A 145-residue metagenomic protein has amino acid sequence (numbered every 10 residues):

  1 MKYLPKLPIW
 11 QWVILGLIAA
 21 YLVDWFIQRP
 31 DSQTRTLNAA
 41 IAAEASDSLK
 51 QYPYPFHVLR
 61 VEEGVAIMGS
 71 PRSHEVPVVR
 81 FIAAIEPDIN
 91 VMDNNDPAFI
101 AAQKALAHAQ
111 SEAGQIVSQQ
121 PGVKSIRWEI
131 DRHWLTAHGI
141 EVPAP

Functional and structural regions predicted by a protein language model:
M1-L7: Short, Lys/Arg-rich N-terminal segment immediately upstream of the first membrane anchor
P8-F26: Hydrophobic membrane-insertion alpha-helices, especially the h-region of bacterial N-terminal signal peptides
W25-P30, Q103, E112, G122 (+1 more regions): Charge-rich, low-complexity N-terminal segments
D31-S46: Alpha-helical transmembrane signal-anchor/signal-peptide segments
D47-I116: Extracytoplasmic/periplasmic/luminal assembly and interaction segments in envelope/secretory/respiratory proteins
P55, A113-R132: Short acidic amphipathic segments
H74, R132-L135: Solvent-exposed loop/turn segments at secondary-structure junctions within structured extracellular/periplasmic domains
